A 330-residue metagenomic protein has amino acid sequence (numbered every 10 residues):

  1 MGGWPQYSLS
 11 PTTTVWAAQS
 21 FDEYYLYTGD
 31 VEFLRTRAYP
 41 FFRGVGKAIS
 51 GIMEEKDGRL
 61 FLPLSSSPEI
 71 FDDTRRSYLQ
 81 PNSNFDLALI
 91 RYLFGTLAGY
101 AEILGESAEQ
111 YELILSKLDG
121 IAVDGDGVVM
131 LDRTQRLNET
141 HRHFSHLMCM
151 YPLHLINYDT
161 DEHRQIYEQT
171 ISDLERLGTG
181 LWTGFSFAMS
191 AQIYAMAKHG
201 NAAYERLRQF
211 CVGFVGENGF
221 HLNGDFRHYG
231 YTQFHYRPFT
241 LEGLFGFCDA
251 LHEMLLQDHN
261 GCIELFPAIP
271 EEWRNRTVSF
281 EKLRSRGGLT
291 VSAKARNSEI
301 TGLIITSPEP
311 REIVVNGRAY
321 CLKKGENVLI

Functional and structural regions predicted by a protein language model:
M1-V31, T36, N84-H259, T301: Active-site core of glycosidic bond-cleaving carbohydrate-active enzymes
Q6-S8, L79, T140-H141, E281-S285: Short Gly/Pro-enriched turn/cap motifs at secondary-structure boundaries
L26-Y27, G51-I52, P68-D72, I193 (+4 more regions): Flexible loop/turn segments at secondary-structure boundaries
L34-T36, E54-P63, E106-Q110, L265: Short, glycine/acidic-rich hinge or "gate" loops at secondary-structure transitions that mediate conformational
G44-Y100: Acidic/histidine-rich catalytic neighborhood
P238-V291: Catalytic cores of secreted or luminal carbohydrate-active enzymes
V291-K294, G302: C-terminal low-complexity, glycine/proline- and small-hydrophobic-enriched intrinsically disordered tails that act as
S298-I330: C-terminal beta-sandwich/jelly-roll accessory domains of carbohydrate-active enzymes
